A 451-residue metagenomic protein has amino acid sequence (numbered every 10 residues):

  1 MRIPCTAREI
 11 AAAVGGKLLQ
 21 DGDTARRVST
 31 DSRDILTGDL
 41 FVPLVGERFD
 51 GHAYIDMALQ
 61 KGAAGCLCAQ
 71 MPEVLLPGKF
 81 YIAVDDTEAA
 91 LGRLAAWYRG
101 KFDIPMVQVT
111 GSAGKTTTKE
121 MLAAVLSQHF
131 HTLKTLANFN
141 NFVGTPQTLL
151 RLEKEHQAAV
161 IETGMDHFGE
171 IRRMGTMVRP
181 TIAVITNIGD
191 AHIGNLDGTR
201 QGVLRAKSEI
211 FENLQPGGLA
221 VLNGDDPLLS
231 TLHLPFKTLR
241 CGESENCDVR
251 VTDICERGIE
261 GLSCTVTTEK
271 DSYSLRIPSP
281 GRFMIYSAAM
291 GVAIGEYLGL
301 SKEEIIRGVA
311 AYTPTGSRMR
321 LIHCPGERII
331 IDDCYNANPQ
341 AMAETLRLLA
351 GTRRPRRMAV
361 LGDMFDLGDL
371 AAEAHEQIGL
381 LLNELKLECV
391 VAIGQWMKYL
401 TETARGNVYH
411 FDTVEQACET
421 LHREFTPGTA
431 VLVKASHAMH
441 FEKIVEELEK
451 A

Functional and structural regions predicted by a protein language model:
M1-R93, A350-R354, L380-G394, K398 (+1 more regions): N-terminal leader/targeting and accessory segments in enzymes
I10, D39, A58, L94 (+13 more regions): Residue-level signal for inorganic ion chemistry
A12, A90-G224, L228-K237, R423 (+1 more regions): Phosphate-binding loop of NTP-binding sites
L19-V28, A89-G92, N140-V143, T163-F168 (+4 more regions): Short gly/ser/thr-rich secondary-structure transition/capping motifs
G46-F49, P314-S317, C334-G406, H410 (+1 more regions): Active-site beta-alpha connecting loops in nucleotide-dependent enzymes
P72-P77, V184-I329, R354-P355, L380-E384 (+2 more regions): Acidic, Mg2+-coordinating active-site environments of NTP-dependent enzymes
V109, G316-R320, A438-E446: ATP-dependent carboxylate/acyl-activation modules
C418-E424: Short amphipathic alpha-helix with an adjacent loop that forms part of the alpha/beta core around
